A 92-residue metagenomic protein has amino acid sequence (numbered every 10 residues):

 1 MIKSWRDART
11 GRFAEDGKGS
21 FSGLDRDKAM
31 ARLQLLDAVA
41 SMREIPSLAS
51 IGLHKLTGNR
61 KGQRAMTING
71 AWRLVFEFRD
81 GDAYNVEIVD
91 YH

Functional and structural regions predicted by a protein language model:
M1-L33: Arg/Lys-rich, positively charged N-terminal/basic patches that mediate binding to nucleic acids
G23-A49: Short, solvent-exposed, low-complexity loop/linker segments
S41-R64: A short, surface-exposed loop/turn module that caps and links secondary-structure elements
T57, R64-H92: Enriched for short, Lys/Arg-rich terminal
